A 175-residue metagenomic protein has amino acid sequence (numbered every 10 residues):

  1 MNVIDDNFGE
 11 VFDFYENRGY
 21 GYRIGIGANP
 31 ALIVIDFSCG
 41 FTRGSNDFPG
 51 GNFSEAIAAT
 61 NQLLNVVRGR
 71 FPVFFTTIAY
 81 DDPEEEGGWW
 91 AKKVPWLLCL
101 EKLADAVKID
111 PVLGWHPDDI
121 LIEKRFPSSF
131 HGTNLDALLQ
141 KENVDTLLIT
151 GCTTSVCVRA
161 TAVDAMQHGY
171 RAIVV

Functional and structural regions predicted by a protein language model:
M1-H116, I120: Active-site acidic carboxylates
T60-L63, L135, T161: Hydrophobic residues within alpha-helices that form the first helical element adjacent to the glycine-rich loop
G69-F71, N143, G169: Glycine-centered short loops/turns at secondary-structure junctions
F74, E123, I173-V175: Structural detector of well-ordered beta-strand residues that form the stable sheet scaffold of enzyme domains
L103-C152: Internal catalytic-core helix/loop-beta-alpha segment that presents or stabilizes conserved functional determinants
L148-G151, G169-V175: A short glycine-rich beta-strand->turn/loop micro-motif centered on a GG-aromatic cluster
T154-T161: Short glycine/serine/threonine-rich phosphate/pyrophosphate-binding segments that cradle anionic phosphate groups
A165: Short conserved active-site loop signatures built around small residues
